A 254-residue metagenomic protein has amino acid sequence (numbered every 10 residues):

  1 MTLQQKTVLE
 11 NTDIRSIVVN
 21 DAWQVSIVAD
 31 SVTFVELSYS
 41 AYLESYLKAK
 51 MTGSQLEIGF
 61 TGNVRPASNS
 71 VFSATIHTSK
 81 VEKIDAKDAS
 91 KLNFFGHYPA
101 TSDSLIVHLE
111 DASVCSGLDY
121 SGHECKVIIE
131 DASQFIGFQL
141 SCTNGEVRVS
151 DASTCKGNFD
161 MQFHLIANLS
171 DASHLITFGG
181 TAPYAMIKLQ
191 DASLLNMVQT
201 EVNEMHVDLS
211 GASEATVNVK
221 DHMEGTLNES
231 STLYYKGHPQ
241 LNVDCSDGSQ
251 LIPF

Functional and structural regions predicted by a protein language model:
M1-D111, C115-E130, I136-R148, F163-I166 (+3 more regions): Acidic (Asp/Glu) and glycine-rich low-complexity loops/linkers that are typically intrinsically disordered
D21, A49, I84, D151 (+3 more regions): A residue-level signal for conserved active-site and pocket-lining positions in enzyme catalytic cores
W23, S31-T33, Q55, S90 (+5 more regions): Structural signal for glycine-centered tight turns and loop->strand junctions in beta-sheet-rich domains
S90, D111-S113, D131-S133, D151-S153 (+3 more regions): Position-specific detector for the leucine-rich repeat
F138, C155-F254: Short, surface-exposed interaction patches in beta-rich subdomains that mediate adhesion/assembly near membranes
